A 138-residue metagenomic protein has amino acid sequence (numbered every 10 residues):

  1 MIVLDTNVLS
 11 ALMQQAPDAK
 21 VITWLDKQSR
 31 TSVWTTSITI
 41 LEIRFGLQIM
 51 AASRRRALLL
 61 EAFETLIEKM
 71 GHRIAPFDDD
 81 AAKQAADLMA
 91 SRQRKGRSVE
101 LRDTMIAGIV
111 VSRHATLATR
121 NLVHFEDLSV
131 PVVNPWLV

Functional and structural regions predicted by a protein language model:
M1-T35, Q48-T65, V123, V138: Short, well-structured N-terminal submotif of metal-dependent ribonuclease cores
D5, E42, D103, N121: Acidic active-site catalytic centers that drive phospho-/nucleotidyl reactions and related ester hydrolyses
L9, I40-I43, A82, F125: A generic structural signal for short hydrophobic patches within well-formed alpha-helices
A11-L12, W24, G46, A85-L88 (+2 more regions): Residues that scaffold the ATP/ADP-binding catalytic core of kinase and kinase-like folds
D18, I40, V130: ATP/adenylate-binding site constellation spanning eukaryotic-like Ser/Thr protein kinases, ABC-transporter
F45-Q48, S53, K69-T116: Active-site neighborhoods of divalent-metal-dependent phosphate/nucleic-acid chemistry enzymes
M105-V138: Acidic, PIN/NYN-like endoribonuclease modules and their adjacent C-terminal/linker elements
